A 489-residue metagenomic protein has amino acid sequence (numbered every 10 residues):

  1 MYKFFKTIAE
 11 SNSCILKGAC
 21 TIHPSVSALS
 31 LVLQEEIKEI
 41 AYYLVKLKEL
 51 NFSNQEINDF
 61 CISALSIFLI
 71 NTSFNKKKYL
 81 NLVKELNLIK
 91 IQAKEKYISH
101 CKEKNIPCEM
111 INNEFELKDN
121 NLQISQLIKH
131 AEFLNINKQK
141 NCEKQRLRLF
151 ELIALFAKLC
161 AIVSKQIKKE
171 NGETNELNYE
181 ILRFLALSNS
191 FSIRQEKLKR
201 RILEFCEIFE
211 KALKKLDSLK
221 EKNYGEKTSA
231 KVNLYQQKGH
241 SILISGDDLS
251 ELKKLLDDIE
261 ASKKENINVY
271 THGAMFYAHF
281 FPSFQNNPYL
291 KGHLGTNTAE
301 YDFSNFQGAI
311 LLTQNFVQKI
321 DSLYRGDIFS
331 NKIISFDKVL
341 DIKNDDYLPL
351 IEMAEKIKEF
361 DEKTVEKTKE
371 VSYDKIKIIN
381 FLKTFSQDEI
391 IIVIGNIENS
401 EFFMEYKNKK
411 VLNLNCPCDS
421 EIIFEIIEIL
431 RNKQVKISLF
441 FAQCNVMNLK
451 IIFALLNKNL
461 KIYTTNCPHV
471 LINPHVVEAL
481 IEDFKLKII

Functional and structural regions predicted by a protein language model:
M1-I489: Metallocofactor- and cofactor-centric catalytic cores in central/energy metabolism, strongly enriched
